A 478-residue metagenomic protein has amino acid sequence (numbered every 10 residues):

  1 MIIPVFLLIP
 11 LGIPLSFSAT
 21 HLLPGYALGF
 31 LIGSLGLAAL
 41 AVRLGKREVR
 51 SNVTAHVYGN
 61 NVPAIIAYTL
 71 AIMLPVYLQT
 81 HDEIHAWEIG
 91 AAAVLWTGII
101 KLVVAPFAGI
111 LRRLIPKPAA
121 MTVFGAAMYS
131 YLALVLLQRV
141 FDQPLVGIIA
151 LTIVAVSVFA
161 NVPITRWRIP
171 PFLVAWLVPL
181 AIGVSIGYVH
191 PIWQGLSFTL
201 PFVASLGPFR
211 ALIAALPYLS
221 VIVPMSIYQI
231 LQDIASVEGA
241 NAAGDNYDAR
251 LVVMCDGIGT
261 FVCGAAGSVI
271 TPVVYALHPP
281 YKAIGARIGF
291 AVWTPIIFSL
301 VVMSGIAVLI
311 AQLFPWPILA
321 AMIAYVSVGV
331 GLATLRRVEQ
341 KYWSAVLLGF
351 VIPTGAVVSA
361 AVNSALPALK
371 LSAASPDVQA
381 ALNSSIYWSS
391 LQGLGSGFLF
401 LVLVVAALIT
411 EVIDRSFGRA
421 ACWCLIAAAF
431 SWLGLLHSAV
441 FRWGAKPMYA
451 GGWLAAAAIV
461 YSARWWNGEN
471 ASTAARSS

Functional and structural regions predicted by a protein language model:
M1-H21, R168-R250, P447-S478: Helix-loop-helix hairpins and the membrane-proximal interhelical loops of multi-pass alpha-helical transport proteins
M1-L7, A27-A38, A67-P75, V94-A105 (+11 more regions): Hydrophobic core segments of alpha-helical transmembrane domains in multi-pass membrane transport and ion-translocation
M1-T152, H278-I323, V330-V338, I352-A356: Early transmembrane hairpin of solute transport permeases
L15-F17, I32-G33, L37-V53, A215-I288: Membrane-embedded helical hairpins/re-entrant loop segments and their flanking transmembrane helices within multi-pass
L23, L95, P144, I169 (+5 more regions): Hydrophobic alpha-helical transmembrane segments of multi-pass membrane proteins
A38-V53, P191-L206, A365-G393, A458-S478: Intrinsically disordered, low-complexity non-transmembrane regions of multi-pass membrane transporters
G109-P118, F159-P171, A283-G289, T334-W343 (+1 more regions): Membrane-helix interface "capping/anchor" motifs
P118-A119, Q143-I148, R168-V174, L313-I323 (+3 more regions): Loop-to-transmembrane alpha-helix initiation sites
